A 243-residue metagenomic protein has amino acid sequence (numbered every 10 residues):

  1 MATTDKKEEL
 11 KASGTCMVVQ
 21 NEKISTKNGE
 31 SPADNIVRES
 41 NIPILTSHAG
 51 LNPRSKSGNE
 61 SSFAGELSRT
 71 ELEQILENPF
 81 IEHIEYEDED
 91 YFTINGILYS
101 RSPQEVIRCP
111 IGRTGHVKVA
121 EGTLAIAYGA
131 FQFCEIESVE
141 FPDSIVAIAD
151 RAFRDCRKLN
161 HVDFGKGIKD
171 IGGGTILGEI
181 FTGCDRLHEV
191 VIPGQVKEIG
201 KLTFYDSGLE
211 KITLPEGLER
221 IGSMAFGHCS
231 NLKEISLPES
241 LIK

Functional and structural regions predicted by a protein language model:
A2-Y99, Q104, R108-A125, F133-A147 (+4 more regions): Structural signature of tandem-repeat unit edges
G129, D150-A152, G178-I180, G200-T203 (+1 more regions): Consensus positions within tandem repeat domains that build extended binding/scaffold surfaces
